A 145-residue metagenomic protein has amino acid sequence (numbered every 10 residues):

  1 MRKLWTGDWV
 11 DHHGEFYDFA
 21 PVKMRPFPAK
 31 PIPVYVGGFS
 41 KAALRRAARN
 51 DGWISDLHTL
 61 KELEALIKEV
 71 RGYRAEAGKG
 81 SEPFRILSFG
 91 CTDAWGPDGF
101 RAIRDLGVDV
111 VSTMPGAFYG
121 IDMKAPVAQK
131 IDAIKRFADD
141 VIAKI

Functional and structural regions predicted by a protein language model:
M1-I145: Active-site-adjacent structural elements that line small-molecule/cofactor binding pockets in enzymes
